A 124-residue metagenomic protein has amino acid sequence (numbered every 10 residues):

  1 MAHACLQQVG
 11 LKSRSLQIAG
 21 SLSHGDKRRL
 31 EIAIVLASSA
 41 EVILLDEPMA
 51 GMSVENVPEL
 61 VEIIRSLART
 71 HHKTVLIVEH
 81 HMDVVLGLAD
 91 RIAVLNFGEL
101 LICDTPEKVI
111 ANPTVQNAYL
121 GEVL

Functional and structural regions predicted by a protein language model:
M1-L124: Glycine-rich phosphate-binding loops of nucleotide-dependent enzymes
